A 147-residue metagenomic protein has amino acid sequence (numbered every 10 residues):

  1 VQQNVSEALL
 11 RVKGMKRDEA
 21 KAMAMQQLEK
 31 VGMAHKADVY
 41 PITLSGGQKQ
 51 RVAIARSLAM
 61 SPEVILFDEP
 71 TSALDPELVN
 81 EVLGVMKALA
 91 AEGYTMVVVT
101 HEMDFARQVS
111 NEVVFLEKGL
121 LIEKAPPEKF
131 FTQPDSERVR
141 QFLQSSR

Functional and structural regions predicted by a protein language model:
Y40-L44, Q48: Conserved ABC ATPase signature
A59-E63: A short, proline-enriched helix->beta-strand linker immediately N-terminal to the Walker B motif in ABC-type P-loop
I65-D68: Catalytic Walker B motif of ABC-type/P-loop ATPase nucleotide-binding domains
P76-L78: Helix N-cap at the start of a conserved alpha-helix in ABC-type nucleotide-binding domains
T100-H101: H-loop/switch region of ABC-family ATPase nucleotide-binding domains
A106-Q108: A short, surface-exposed alpha-helical micro-motif characterized by mixed small hydrophobic and charged/polar residues
